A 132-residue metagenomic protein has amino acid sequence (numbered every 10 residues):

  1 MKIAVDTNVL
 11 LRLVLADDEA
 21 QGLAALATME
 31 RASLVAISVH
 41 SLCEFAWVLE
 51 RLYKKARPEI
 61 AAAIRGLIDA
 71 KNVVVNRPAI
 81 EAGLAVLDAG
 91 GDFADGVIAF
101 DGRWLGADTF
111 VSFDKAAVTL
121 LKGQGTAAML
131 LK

Functional and structural regions predicted by a protein language model:
M1, F100-K132: Acidic, PIN/NYN-like endoribonuclease modules and their adjacent C-terminal/linker elements
M1-I37, L52-E59, Q124-K132: Short, well-structured N-terminal submotif of metal-dependent ribonuclease cores
V5, C43, F113-D114: Active-site flanking residues adjacent to catalytic metal/cofactor-binding acidic residues
V9, S41, A79, V97-I98 (+1 more regions): Alpha-helix capping/helix-boundary segments
S38, A94-D95, F113: Replace "coordinates the UDP/GDP/TDP-sugar" with "coordinates nucleotide-activated sugar donors
V39, C43, A61-A89: Acidic catalytic patch
